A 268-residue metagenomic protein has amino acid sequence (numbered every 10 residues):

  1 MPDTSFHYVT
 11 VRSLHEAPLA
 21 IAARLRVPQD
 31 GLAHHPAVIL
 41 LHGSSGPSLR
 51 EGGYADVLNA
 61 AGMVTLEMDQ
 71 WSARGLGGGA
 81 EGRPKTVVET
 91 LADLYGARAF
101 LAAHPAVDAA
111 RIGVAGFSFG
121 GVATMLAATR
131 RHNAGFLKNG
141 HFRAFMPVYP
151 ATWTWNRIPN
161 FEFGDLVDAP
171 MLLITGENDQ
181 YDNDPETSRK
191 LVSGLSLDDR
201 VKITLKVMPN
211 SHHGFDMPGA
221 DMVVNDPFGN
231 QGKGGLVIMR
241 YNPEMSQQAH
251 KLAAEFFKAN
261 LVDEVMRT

Functional and structural regions predicted by a protein language model:
M1-A33: N-terminal cap/lid segment of alpha/beta-hydrolase-fold proteins
G31-H35, L40-G77, T154-W155, Q180-P185: Short substrate-entry loop that stabilizes the transition state in hydrolases
S45, L49-G52, V57, Q70-E89 (+1 more regions): Cap/lid segment of the alpha/beta-hydrolase catalytic domain
D69, A115, F145-Y149, I174 (+1 more regions): Alpha/beta-hydrolase-fold catalytic nucleophile elbow
E89-L166: Primarily recognizes the serine-hydrolase "nucleophile elbow" in alpha/beta-hydrolase and SGNH/GDSL folds
P159-N160, N183-G194: Short alpha-helix in the alpha/beta-hydrolase fold that links the catalytic acid
V167, L173-T175: Short beta-strand/loop motif that positions the catalytic acidic residue of the alpha/beta-hydrolase fold
K202-T268: C-terminal catalytic histidine-bearing segment of alpha/beta-hydrolase fold enzymes
